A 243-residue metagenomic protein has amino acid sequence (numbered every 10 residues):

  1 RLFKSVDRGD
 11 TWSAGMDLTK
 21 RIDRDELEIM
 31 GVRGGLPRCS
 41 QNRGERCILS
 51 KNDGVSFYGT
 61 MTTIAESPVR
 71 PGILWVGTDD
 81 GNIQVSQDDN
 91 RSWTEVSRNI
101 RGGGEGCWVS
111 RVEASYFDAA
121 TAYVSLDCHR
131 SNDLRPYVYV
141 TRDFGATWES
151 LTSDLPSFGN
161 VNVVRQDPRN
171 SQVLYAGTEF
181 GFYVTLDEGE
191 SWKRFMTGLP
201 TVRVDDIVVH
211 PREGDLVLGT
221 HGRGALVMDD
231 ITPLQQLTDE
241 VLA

Functional and structural regions predicted by a protein language model:
R1-A243: Beta-propeller blade termini and top-face loops
